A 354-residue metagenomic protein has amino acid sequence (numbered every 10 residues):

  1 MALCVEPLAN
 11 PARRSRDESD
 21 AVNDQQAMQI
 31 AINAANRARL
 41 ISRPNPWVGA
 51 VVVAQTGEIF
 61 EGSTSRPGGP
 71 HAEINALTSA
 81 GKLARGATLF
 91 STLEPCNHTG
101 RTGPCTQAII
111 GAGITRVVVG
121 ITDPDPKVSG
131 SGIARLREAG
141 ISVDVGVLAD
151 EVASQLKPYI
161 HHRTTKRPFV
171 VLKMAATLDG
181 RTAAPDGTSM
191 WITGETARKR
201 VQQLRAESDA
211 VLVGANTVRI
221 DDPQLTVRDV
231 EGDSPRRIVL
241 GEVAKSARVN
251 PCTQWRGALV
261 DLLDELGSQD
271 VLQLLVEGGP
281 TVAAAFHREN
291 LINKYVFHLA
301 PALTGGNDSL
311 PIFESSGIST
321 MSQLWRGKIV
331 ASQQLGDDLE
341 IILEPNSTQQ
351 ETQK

Functional and structural regions predicted by a protein language model:
L3, R13-R14, D20-N45, F60 (+4 more regions): Enzymes that bind and transform nitrogen-containing heteroaromatic metabolites
A50-V51, M174: A residue-level detector for well-ordered beta-strand positions
V51-E151, R236, A285-H287: Zn2+-dependent cytidine deaminase-like catalytic core
A54-Q55, T164-T165, E344-N346: Active-site beta-strand termini and strand-to-loop segments that position acidic
P126-K127, A153, A247, T304: Generic structural signal for helix capping and beta-alpha/helix-loop junctions
I141, K166-P168: Short, well-ordered coil/turn segments that N-cap beta-strands
A153-K166: Flexible, polar/acidic helix-loop-strand segments at domain edges
